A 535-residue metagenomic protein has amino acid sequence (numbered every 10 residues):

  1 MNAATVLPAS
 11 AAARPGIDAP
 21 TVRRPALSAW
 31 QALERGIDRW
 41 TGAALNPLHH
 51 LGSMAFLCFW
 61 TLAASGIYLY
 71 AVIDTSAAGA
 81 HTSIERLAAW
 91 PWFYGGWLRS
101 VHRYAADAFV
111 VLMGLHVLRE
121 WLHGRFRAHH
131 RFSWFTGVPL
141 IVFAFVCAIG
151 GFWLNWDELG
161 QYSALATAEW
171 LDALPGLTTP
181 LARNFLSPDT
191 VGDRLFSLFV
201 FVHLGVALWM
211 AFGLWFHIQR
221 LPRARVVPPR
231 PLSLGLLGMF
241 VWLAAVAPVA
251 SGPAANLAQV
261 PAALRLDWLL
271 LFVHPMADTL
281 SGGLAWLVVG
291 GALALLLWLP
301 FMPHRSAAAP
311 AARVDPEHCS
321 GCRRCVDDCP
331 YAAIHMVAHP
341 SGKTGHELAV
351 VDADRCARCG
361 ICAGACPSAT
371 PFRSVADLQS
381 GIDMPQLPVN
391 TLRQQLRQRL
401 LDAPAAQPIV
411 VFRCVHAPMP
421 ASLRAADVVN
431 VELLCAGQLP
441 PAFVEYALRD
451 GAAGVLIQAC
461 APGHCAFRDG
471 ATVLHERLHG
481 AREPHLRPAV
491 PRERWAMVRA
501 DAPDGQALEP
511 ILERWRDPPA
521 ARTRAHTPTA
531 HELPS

Functional and structural regions predicted by a protein language model:
M1-A4, R103-W121, H346: Long, hydrophobic/aromatic-enriched structural stretches that serve as scaffold segments
A12-E34: Short, charged cytosolic
W30, G36, W40-A71, S83-H102 (+2 more regions): Membrane-embedded alpha-helical bundles of multi-pass integral membrane proteins
A55-T82, P408, F412-S422: Conserved oxyanion/phosphate-binding beta-strand-loop segments in alpha/beta enzyme cores
V138, F152, S163-A166, G235 (+2 more regions): Iron-sulfur-associated redox domains of electron-transfer enzymes in respiratory and anaerobic energy metabolism
V226-P231, H318, D352, P388: Membrane-interface segments at loop-to-transmembrane junctions
P310-D328: Membrane-cytosol interface motif
R324-T344, L348-A357, I361-P385: Iron-sulfur cluster-binding cysteine motifs and their immediate structural context in ferredoxin-like electron-transfer
